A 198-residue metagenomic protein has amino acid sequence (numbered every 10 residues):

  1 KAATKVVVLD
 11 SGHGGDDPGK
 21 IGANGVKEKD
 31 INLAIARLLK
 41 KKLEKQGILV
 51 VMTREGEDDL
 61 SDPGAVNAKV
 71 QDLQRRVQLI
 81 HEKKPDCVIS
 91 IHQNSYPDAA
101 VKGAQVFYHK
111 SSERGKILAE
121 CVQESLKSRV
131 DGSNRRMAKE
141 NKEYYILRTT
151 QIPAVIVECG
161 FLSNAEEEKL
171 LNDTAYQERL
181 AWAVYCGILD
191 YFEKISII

Functional and structural regions predicted by a protein language model:
K1-V8, H13-E120: Catalytic-core regions of hydrolytic enzymes
G15, D59, S128, L162-S163: Active-site/binding-pocket entry motifs
K40-G47, R129, Y145-T149: A structural motif corresponding to the C-terminal end of an alpha-helix and its immediate exit/capping segment
E44, K127-D131, L189, E193: A general structural signal for alpha-helical elements within enzymatic catalytic domains
K83, S90, P97, R135-I198: Active-site-adjacent mobile loop/cap segments within catalytic or ligand-binding domains
G115-E140: Active-site-adjacent substrate-binding region of metalloamidase/peptidase-like peptide-processing proteins
